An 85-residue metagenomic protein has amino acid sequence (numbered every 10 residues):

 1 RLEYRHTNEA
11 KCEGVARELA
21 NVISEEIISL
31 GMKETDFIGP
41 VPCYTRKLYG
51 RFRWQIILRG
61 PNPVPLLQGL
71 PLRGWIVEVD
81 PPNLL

Functional and structural regions predicted by a protein language model:
R1-L85: Accessory helical-bundle/CTD segments and flexible terminal tails appended to RecA-like ATPase motors
